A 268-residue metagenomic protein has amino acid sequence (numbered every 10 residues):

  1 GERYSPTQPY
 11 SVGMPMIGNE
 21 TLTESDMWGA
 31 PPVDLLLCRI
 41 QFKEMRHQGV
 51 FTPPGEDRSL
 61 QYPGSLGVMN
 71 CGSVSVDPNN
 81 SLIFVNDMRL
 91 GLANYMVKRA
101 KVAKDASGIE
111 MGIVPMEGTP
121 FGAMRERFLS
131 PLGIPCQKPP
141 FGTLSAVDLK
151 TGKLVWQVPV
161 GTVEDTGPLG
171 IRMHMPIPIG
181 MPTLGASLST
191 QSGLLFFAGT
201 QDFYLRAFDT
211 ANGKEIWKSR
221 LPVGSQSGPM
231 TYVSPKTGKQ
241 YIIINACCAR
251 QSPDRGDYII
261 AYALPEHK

Functional and structural regions predicted by a protein language model:
G1-K268: Beta-sheet-rich non-transmembrane sensory/scaffold domains
